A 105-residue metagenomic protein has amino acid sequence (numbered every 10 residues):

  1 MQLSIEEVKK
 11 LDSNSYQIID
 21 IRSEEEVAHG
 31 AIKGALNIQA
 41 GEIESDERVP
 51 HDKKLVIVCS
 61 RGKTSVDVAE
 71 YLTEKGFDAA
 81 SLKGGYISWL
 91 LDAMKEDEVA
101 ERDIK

Functional and structural regions predicted by a protein language model:
M1-Q17, E24-K54, K63-K105: Rhodanese-like catalytic fold shared by cysteine-dependent sulfurtransferases and DSP/PTP-type phosphatases
V58: Short, surface-exposed ligand- or partner-binding patches at beta-edge/loop junctions that are enriched in aromatics
